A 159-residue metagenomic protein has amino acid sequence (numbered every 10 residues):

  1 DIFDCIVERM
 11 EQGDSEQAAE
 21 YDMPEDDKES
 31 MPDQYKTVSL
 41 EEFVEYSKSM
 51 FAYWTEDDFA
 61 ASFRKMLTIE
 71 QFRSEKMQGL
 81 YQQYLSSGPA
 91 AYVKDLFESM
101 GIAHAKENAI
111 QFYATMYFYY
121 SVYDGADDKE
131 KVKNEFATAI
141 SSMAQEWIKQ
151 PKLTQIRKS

Functional and structural regions predicted by a protein language model:
D1-K36, L40: An amphipathic alpha-helix adjacent to DNA-recognition modules
I6-D14, S39, F43, F59 (+3 more regions): Hydrophobic/aromatic residues within well-ordered alpha-helical segments
E29-T37, S47-Y53, M77-Q82: A ubiquitous short alpha-helical element
T37-D57, A61-K65: Helix-turn-helix/homeodomain-like alpha-helical modules used for DNA recognition and transcription-factor dimerization
K48-A52, T68, K94-E98: Amphipathic alpha-helical segments within well-ordered protein domains
M50, R64-T68, F112-Y119: Short alpha-helical scaffolding segments that buttress acidic/His motifs in well-ordered protein cores
W54-Q83: Amphipathic alpha-helical segments used for helix-helix packing
G79, Q83, S87, A91 (+2 more regions): Hydrophobic/aromatic-rich alpha-helical bundle segments in the mid-to-C-terminal region
